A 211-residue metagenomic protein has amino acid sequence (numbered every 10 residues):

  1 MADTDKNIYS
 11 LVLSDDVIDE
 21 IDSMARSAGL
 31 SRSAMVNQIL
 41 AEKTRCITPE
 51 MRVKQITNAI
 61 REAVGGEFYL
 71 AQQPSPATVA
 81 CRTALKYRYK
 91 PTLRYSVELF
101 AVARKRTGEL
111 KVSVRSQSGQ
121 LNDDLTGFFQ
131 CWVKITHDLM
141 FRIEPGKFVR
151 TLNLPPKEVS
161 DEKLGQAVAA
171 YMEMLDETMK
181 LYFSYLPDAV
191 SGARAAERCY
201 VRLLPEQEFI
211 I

Functional and structural regions predicted by a protein language model:
M1-D15: Short Lys/Arg-rich basic patches
A25: The alpha-helix within a helix-turn-helix
A28-R52: Short, basic amphipathic alpha-helical segments that act as recognition/interaction helices in nucleic-acid-binding
R45-A77: Short, positively charged interaction helices/loops
Q72-D123: Amphipathic, interaction-prone secondary-structure segments
R115-I211: Charged, low-complexity intrinsically disordered regulatory/assembly segments
